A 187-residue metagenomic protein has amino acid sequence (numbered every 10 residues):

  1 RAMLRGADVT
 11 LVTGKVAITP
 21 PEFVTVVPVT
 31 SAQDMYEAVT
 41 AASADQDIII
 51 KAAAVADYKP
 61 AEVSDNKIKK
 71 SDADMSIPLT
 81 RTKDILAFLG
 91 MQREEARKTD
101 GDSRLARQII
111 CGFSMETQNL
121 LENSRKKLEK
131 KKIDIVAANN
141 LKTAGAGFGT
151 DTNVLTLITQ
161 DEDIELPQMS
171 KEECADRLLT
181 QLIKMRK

Functional and structural regions predicted by a protein language model:
R1-S31: Glycine-rich phosphate/diphosphate-binding loop of Rossmann-like nucleotide-binding domains
M3, S43, R186: Conserved ATPase "switch" residues in P-loop NTPase domains
L4, M91, T180, K184: Short, well-ordered alpha-helices that flank and scaffold nucleotide-derived cofactor binding pockets
V16, T117, E162: Short, glycine/serine-rich, charged loops/turns that create anion-binding and catalytic segments at active sites
V29-E95, L105-L141, G145: Glycine-rich phosphate-binding loop
D100-D102: Intrinsic-disorder-associated, low-complexity terminal segments enriched in Asp/Asn/His/Tyr and depleted of Lys/Arg
R104-R107, L120-K187: Glycine-rich phosphate/adenylate-binding loop
